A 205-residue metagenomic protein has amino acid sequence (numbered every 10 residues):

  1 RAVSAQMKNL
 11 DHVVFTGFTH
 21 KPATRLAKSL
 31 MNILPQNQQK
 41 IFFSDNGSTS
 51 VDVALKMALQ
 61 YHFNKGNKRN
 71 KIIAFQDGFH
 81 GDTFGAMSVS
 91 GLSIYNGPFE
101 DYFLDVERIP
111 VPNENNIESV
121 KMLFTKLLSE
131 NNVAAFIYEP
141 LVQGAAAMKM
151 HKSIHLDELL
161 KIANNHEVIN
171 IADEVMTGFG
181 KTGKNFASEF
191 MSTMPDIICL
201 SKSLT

Functional and structural regions predicted by a protein language model:
R1-T205: Conserved N-terminal phosphate-binding loop of PLP-dependent enzymes in the Aspartate aminotransferase
